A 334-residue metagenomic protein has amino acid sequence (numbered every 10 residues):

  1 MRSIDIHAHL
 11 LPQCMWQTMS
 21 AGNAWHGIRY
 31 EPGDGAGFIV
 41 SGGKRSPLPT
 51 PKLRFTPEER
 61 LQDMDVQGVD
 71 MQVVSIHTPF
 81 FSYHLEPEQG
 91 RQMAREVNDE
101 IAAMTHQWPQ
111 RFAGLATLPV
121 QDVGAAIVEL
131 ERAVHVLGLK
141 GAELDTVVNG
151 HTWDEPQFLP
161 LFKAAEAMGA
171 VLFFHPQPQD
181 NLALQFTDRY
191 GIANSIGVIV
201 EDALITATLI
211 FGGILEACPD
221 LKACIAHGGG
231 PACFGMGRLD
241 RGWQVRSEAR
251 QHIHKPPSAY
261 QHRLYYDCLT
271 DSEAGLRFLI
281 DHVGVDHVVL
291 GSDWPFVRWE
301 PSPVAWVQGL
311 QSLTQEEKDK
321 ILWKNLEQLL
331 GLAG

Functional and structural regions predicted by a protein language model:
M1-I6, L11-M71, D99-Q107, V128-R132 (+4 more regions): Mid-to-C-terminal alpha-helical segments outside catalytic/metal-binding sites
I4-I6, Q72-V74, A113-A116, A142-L144 (+4 more regions): Hydrophobic faces of well-ordered beta-strands that scaffold small-molecule active sites in alpha/beta enzyme cores
H9, V147, Q177-P178, I210 (+2 more regions): Catalytic metal-binding/acid-base residues of hydrolase active sites
M15-I28, E88-Q92, L130, F158-L161 (+2 more regions): Aromatic- and acidic-residue-enriched segments that line the glycan-binding/catalytic groove of carbohydrate-active
T50-F55, S82, V120-A126, N149-P156 (+3 more regions): Acidic-and-aromatic substrate-binding clefts and catalytic sites of carbohydrate-active enzymes
D70-T206: Active-site gating/metal-coordination segments in enzymes
E100-Q107, R132, V136, P160 (+6 more regions): Alpha-helical structural signal in soluble globular domains
I210-A259: Aromatic-lined glycan-binding groove of carbohydrate-active enzymes
